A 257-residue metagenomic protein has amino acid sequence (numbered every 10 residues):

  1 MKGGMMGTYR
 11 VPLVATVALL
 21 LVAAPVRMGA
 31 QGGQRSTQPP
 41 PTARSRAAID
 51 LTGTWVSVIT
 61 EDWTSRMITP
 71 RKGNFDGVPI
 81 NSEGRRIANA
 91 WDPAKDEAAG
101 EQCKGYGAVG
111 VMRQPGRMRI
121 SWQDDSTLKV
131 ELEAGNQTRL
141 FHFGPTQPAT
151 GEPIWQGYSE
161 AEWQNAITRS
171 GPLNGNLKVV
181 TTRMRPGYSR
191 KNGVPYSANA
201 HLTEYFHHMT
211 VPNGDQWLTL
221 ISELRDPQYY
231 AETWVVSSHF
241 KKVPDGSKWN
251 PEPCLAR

Functional and structural regions predicted by a protein language model:
G3, Y9, L13, V26-R257: PEST-like low-complexity, intrinsically disordered acidic/proline/serine-rich tracts that flank trafficking/processing
V14-A24: Bacterial N-terminal signal peptides
